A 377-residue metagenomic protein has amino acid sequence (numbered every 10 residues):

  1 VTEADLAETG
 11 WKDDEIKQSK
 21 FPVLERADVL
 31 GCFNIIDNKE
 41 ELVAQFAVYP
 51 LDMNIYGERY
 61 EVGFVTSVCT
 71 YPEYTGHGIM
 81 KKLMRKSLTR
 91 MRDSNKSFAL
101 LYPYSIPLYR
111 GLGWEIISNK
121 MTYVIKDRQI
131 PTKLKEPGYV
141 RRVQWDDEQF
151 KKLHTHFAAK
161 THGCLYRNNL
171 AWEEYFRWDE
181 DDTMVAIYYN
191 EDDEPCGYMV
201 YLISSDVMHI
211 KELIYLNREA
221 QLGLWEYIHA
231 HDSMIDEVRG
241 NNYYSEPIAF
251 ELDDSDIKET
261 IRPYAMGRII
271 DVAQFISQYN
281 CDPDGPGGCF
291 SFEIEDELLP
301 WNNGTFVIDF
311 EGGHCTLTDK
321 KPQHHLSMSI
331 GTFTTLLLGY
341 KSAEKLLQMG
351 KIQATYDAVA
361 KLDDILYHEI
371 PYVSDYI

Functional and structural regions predicted by a protein language model:
V1-P50, G57-F64, I130-L170, S204-M208: Short amphipathic alpha-helix that is part of the acyltransferase structural core
D28-A44, T183-L202, G350: Conserved beta-hairpin
V65-T75, V207-R218: A short, internal acetyl-CoA/4′-phosphopantetheine-binding micro-motif in the GNAT/acyltransferase core
Y74, M91-R92, I228: Hydrophobic pocket-lining residues that define ligand/cofactor binding sites across diverse proteins
Y74-K86, E219-G223: Conserved acetyl-CoA pyrophosphate-binding loop and the N-cap/start of the following alpha-helix in GNAT-like
M84, T89-P103, S233-Y243: Conserved GNAT acetyl-CoA-binding A-motif
G113-K133, K211-I377: Active-site/acyl-donor-binding loops of N-acyltransferases
N119-K211, R218-H231, R262-P263, V272-P286: Amide-forming acyltransferase catalytic core, primarily the GNAT-like/NAT-type and related acyltransferase folds
